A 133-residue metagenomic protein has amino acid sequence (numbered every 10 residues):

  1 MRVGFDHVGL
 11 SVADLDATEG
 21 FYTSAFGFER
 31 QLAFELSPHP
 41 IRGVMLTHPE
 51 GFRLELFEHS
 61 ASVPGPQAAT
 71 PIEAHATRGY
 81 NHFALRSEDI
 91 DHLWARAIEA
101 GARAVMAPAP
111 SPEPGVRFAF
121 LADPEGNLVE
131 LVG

Functional and structural regions predicted by a protein language model:
M1, F34, R42-T47, L85 (+1 more regions): Vicinal oxygen chelate
M1-A17, Y80-S87: N-terminal beta-strand motif that seeds the catalytic metal site of vicinal oxygen chelate
R2, S11-L54, P112: Core segments of cupin and vicinal oxygen chelate
D16-G20, S24, D91-E99, R103: Replace "anionic and nucleotidyl ligands
L32, A68-A74: Short, P/G- and charge-enriched loop/turn segments at secondary-structure junctions
F52, S60-V63: Active-site/binding-pocket entry motifs
L56-F57, E73-A76: Helix-adjacent hinge/juxtasegments
